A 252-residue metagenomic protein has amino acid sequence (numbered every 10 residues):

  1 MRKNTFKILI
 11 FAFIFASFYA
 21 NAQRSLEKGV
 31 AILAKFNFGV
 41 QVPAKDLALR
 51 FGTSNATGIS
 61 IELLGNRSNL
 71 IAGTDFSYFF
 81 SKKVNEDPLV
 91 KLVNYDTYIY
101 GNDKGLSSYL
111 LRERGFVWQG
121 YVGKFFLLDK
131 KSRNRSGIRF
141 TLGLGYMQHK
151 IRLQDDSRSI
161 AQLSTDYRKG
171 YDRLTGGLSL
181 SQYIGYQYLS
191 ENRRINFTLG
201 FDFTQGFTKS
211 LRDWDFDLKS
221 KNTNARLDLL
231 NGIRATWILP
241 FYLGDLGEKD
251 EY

Functional and structural regions predicted by a protein language model:
I8-S17: Bacterial N-terminal signal peptides
A22-I71, T236, P240, Y252: Short glycine/proline- and aromatic-enriched beta-strand/turn motifs that initiate or cap beta-hairpins
Q23-V30, L64-N69, L128-G137, L189-F197 (+1 more regions): Short loop/turn motifs that connect adjacent beta-strands in outer-membrane beta-barrel proteins
V30, T53-T57, R112-W118, S136 (+3 more regions): Residues that define the transmembrane beta-barrel architecture of outer-membrane proteins
F36, I59-G65, F76-Y78, G120-K124 (+4 more regions): Residues on the lipid-exposed face of transmembrane beta-strands in outer-membrane beta-barrel proteins
Q41-P43, F79-K83, F125-L127, G145-I151 (+4 more regions): Structural signature of outer-membrane beta-barrel domains
K45-R50, K83-G115, H149-G177, T208-F216 (+1 more regions): Extracellular/periplasm-exposed beta-strand and loop segments of Gram-negative cell-envelope proteins, dominated by
Q182, Y188-Y252: Predominantly the C-terminal beta-signal and adjacent terminal strand-loop region of outer-membrane beta-barrel
